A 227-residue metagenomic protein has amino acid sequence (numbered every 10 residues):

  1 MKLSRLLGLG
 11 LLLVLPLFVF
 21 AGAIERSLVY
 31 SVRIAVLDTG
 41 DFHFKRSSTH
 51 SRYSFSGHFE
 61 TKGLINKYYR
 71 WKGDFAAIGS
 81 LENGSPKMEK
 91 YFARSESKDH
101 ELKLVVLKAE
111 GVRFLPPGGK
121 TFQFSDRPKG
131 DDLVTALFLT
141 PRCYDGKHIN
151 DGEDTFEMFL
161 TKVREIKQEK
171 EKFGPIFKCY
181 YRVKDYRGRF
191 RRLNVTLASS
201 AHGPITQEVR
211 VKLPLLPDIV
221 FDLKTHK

Functional and structural regions predicted by a protein language model:
M1-G8: Bacterial N-terminal signal peptides that target proteins for export
L12-L13: Hydrophobic alpha-helical transmembrane segments of integral membrane proteins, especially lipid-exposed positions
P16-F18: N-terminal signal peptide c-region/cleavage motif recognized by signal peptidases
G22-K108, C143-K227: Acidic, serine/threonine-rich low-complexity disordered tracts
E96-F138: Hydrophobic, well-structured mid-protein blocks that either form specific transmembrane helices
